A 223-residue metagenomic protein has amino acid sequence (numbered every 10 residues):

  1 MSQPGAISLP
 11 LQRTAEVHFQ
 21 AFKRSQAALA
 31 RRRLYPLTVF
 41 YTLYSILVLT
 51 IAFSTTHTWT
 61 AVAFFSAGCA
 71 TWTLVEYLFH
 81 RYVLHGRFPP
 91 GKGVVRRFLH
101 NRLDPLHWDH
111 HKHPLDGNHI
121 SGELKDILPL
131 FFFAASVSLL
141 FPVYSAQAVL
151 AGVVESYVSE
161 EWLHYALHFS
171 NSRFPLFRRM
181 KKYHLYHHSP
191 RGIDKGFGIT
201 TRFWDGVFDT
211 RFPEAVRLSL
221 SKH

Functional and structural regions predicted by a protein language model:
M1-Y157, R191-H223: Non-catalytic, topology-defining segments of multipass membrane proteins
H85, Y165-F169, H187-P190: Alpha-helix C-capping/helix-to-loop hinge sites
V94-L99, R179-H187: Membrane-cytosol interface motif
A146-R179: Alpha-helical transmembrane segments and their immediate juxtamembrane interface regions
